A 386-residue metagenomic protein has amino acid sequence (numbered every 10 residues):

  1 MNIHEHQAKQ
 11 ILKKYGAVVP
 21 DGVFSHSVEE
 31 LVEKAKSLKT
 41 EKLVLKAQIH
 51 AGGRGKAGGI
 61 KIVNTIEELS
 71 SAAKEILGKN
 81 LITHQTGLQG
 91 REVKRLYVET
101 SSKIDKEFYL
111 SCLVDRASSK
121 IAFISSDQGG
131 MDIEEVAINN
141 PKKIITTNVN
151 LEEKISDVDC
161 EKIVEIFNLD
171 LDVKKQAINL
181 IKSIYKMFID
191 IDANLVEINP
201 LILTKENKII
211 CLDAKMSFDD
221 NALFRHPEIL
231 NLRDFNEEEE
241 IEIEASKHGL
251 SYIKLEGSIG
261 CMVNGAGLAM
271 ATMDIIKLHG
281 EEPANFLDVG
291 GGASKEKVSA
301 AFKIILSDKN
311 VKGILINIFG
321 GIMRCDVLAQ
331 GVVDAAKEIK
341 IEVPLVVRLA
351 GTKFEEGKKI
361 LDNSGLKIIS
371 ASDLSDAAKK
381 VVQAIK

Functional and structural regions predicted by a protein language model:
M1-E197, I202-I316, D326-L328, A350-D362 (+1 more regions): ATP-dependent carboxylate/acyl-activation modules
K312-A350: C-terminal hydrophobic structural anchor segments that stabilize assembly/packing rather than catalytic chemistry
I341, G365-L366: A short helix-to-beta-strand connector/capping loop
